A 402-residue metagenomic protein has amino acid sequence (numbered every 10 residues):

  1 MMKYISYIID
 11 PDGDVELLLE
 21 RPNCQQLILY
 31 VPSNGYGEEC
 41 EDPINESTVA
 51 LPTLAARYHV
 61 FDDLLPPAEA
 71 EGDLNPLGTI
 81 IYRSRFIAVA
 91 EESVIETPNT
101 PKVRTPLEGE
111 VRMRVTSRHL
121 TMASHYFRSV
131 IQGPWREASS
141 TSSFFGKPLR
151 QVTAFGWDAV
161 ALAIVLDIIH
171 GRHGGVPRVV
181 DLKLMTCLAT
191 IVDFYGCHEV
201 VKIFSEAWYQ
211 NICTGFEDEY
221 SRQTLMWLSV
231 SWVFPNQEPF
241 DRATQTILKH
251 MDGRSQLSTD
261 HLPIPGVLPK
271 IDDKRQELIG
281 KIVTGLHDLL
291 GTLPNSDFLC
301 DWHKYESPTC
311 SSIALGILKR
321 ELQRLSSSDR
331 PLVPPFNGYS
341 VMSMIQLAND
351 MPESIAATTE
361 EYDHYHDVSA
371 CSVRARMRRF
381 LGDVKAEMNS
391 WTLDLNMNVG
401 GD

Functional and structural regions predicted by a protein language model:
M1-T121, I168-K183, P294, F298: N-terminal BTB/POZ boundary and linker segment
Y4-I8, E306-D402: Long C-terminal extensions of eukaryotic subunits of large macromolecular complexes
I8-P11, L18-L19, N23, P43-N45 (+4 more regions): Membrane-interacting alpha-helical segments
E20-C24, R118-L120, W157, Q237 (+3 more regions): Generic structural motif
V89-G215, F298, W302, E306-G316 (+3 more regions): Canonical BTB/POZ domain core
M122, Y126, V160-I164, K183 (+12 more regions): Acidic, Ser/Thr-rich intrinsically disordered and amphipathic helical segments
A138, G175-V180, E199-K202, G215-F216 (+8 more regions): Short, flexible/disordered secondary-structure transition segments
L184, V201-S327, P331: Alpha-helical protein-protein interaction/assembly modules
